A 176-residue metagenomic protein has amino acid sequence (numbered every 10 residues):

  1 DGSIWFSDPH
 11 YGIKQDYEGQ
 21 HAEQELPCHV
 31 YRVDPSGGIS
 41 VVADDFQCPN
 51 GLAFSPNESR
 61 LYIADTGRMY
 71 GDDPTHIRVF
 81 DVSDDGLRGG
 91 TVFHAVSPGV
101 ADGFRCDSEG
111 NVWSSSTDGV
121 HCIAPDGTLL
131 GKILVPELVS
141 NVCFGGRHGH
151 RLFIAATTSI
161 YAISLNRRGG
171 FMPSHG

Functional and structural regions predicted by a protein language model:
D1-I4, Y11, Q24-H29, G38-R60 (+6 more regions): Beta-rich, blade/repeat-based domains predominating in secreted/periplasmic proteins but also intracellular
D8, D65: Conserved acidic functional residues
D16, P27, D72-R78, I160-S164: Structural motif
Y17-C28, N166-G176: Predominantly five- to eight-bladed beta-propeller fold
R32, I77-D81, C122, A162: Conserved blade-register residue in beta-propeller folds
P35-G37, D84-L87, D126-T128, R167-G169: Short coil turn/linker residues within repeat-based beta-strand modules
Y70, V79-G86, L165-M172: Short loop/turn segments immediately following beta-strands, especially the blade-tip and inter-blade linker loops
N141-G176: Blade-level signature of beta-propeller repeat domains, shared across WD40, Kelch, NHL, RCC1 and BNR/Asp-box propellers
